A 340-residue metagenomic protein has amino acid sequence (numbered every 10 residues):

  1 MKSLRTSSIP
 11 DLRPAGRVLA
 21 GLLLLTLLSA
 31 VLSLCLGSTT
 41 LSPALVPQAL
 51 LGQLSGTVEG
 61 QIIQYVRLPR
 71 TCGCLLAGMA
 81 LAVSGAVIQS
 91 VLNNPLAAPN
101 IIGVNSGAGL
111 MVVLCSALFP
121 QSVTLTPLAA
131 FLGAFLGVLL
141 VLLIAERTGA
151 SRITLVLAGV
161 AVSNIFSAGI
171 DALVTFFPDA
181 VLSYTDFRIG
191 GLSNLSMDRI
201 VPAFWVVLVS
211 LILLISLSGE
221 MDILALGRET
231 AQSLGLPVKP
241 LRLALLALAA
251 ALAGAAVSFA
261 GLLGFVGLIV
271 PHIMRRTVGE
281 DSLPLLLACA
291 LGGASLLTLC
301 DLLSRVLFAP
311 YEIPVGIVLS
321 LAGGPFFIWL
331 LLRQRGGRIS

Functional and structural regions predicted by a protein language model:
M1-S340: Alpha-helical transmembrane segments in inner-membrane proteins
